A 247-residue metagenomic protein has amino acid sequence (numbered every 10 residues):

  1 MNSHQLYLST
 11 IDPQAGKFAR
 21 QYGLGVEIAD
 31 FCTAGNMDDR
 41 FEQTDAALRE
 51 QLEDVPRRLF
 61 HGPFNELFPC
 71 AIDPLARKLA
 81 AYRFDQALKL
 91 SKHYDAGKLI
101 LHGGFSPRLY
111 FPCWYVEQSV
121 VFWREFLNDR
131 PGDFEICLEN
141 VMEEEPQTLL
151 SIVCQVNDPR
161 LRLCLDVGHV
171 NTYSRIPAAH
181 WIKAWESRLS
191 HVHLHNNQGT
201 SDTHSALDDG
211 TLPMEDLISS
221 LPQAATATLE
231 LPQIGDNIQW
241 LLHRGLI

Functional and structural regions predicted by a protein language model:
M1-Q86: N-terminal pre-domain/capping segments
N2, K17-A19, K89, P146-C154 (+2 more regions): Histidine-acidic metal/acid-base catalytic patches
N2-T10, L24-I28, R58-G62, L99-L101 (+4 more regions): Hydrophobic faces of well-ordered beta-strands that scaffold small-molecule active sites in alpha/beta enzyme cores
S9-P13, A29-T33, P63-N65, G104-S106 (+4 more regions): Active-site beta-loop-alpha junctions enriched in small/polar residues
R40-A46, A76-D85, C113-W123, L150 (+2 more regions): Charged helix-capping and loop-helix junction motifs
D45-N65, S119-D133, M214-P222: Alpha-helix-loop-beta-strand connector modules within alpha/beta enzyme cores
E66-I72, S106-F111, T172-Y173, G199-H204: A short acidic, helix-capping loop that chelates divalent metal ions and anchors anionic groups
C70-R162: Active-site acidic/histidine proton-transfer and metal-coordination neighborhood in alpha/beta enzyme cores
